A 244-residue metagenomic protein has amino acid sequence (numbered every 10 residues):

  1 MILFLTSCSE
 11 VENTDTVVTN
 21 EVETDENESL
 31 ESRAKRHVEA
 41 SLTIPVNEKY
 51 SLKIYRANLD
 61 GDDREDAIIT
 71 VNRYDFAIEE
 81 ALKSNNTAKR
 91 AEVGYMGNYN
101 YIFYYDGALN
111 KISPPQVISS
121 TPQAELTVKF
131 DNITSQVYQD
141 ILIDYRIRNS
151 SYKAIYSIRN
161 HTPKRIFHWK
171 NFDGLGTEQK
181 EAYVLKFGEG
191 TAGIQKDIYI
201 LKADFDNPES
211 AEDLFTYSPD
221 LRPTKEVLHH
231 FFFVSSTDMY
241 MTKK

Functional and structural regions predicted by a protein language model:
I2-K49, R146-K244: Acidic, small-residue rich beta-repeat scaffolds with periodic aromatic anchors
C8-S120, T237, M241-K244: Terminal domain-start segments
S51-L59, A124-T134, Y138, Q179-T191: Beta-propeller blade termini
L59-V71, N132-Y145, T191-L201: Acidic/hydrophobic-patterned starts of short beta strands in beta-sheet-rich repeat architectures
T70, L82-N86, D144, A154-R159: "Short basic amphipathic alpha-helical interaction patches in structured regions
M96, S135, R146-S150: Alpha-helix initiation and capping sites
S119-L126, K170-L175: Short coil/turn segments at the loop-to-beta-strand junctions that recur within blades of beta-propeller repeat folds
